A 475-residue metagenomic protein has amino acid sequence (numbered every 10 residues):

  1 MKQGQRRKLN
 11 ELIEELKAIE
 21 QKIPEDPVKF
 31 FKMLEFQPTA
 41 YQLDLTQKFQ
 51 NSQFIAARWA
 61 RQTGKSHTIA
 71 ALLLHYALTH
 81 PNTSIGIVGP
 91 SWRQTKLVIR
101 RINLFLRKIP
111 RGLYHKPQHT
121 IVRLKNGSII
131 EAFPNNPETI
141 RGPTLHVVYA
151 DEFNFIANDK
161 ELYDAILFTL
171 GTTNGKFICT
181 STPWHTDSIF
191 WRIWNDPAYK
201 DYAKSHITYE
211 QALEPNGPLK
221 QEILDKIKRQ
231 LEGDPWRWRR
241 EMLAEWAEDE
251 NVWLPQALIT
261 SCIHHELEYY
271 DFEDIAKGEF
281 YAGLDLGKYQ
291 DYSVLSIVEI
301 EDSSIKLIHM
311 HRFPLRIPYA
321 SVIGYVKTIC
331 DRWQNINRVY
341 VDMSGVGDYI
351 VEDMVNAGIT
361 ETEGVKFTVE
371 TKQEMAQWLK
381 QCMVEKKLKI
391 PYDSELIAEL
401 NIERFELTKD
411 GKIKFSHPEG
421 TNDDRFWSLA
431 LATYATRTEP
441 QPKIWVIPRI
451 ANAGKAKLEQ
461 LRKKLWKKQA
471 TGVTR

Functional and structural regions predicted by a protein language model:
M1-F54, K468, G472: Pre-P-loop entry segment of helicase/translocase ATPase cores
K2-G4, K8, T433-R475: Acidic two-metal-ion nuclease catalytic site recognized across multiple nuclease folds, prominently DnaQ/RNase D-T
S52-L72: Walker A/P-loop
F54, T186-S188, E301-D410, Q460-R475: Mg2+-dependent endonuclease catalytic cores in nucleic-acid-processing enzymes, primarily RNase H-like
Y76-T95: Conserved SF1/SF2 helicase motif Ia
K96-H146: Inter-Walker segment of RecA-like/P-loop motor cores
L104-R107, L113, V147, F155-G233 (+2 more regions): ASCE P-loop NTPase helicase motor core
A212-L284: ATPase catalytic-site recognition across NTP-hydrolyzing enzymes
